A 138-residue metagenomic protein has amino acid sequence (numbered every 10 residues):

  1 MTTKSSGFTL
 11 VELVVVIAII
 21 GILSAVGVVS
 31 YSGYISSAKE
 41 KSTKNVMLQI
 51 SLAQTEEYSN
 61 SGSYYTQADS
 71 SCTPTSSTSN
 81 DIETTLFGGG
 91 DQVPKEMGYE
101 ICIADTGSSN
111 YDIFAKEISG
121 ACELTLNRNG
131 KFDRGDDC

Functional and structural regions predicted by a protein language model:
M1-T2, F8, Q54, T84 (+1 more regions): Intrinsically disordered/low-complexity terminal segments and short unstructured peptides
T2-Y31: N-terminal single-pass transmembrane signal-anchor helix
V11-G21, K44, Q49-L52, T75 (+1 more regions): Short, charged low-complexity linear motifs
S36-Y64: Membrane-proximal N-terminal amphipathic helix
S59-C138: Periplasmic/extracellular, small/polar-rich flexible segments of pilin-like filament-forming proteins
